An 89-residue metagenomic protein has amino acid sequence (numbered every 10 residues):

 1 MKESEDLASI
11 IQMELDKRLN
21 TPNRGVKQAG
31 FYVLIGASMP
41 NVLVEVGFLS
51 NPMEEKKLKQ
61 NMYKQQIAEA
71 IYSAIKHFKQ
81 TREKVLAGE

Functional and structural regions predicted by a protein language model:
M1-E89: Active-site-proximal helix/loop segments of hydrolytic enzymes
